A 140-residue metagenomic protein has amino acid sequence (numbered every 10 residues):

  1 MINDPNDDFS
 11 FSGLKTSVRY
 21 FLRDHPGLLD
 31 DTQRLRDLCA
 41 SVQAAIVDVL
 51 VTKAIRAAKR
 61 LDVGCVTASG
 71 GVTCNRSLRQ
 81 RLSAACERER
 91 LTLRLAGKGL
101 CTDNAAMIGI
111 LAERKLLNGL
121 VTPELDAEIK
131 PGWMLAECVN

Functional and structural regions predicted by a protein language model:
M1-V66, S77-A84, E89, L116-G119 (+1 more regions): A contiguous, well-structured pocket-lining segment that forms one wall/lid of small-molecule binding clefts in soluble
L14, G71-V72, I110: Gly/Ser/Thr-rich helix-start
A54, I108-E113: Buried hydrophobic packing segments
L61-T73, R94-G97: Short glycine-rich phosphate-binding loop at a beta-alpha junction
T73, L100, N140: Short, glycine-/Ser/Thr-/acidic-enriched flexible segments
S83-I108: Conserved phosphate-binding/catalytic loops in two-lobed NTP-binding clefts
E113-D126: A polyampholytic, Gly/Pro-enriched intrinsically disordered region
E124-N140: A short, charged, Gly/Pro-tolerant segment at domain boundaries
